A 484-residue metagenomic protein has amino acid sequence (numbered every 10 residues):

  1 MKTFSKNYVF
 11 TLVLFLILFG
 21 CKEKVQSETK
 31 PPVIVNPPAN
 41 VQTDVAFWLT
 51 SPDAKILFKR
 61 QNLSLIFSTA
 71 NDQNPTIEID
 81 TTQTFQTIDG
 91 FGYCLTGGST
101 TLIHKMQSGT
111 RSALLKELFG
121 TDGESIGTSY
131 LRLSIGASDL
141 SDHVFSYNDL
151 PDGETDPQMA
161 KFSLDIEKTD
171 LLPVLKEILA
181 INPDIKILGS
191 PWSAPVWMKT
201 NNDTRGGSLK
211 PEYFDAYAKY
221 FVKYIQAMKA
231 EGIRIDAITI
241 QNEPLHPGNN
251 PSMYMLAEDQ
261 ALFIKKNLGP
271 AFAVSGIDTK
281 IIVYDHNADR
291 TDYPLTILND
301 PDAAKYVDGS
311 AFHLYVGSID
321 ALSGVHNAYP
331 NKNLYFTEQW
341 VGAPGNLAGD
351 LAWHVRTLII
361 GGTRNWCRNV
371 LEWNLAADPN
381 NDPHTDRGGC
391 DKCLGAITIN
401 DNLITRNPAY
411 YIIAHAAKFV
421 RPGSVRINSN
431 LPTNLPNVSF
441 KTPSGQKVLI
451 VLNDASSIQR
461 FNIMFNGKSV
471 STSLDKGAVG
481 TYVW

Functional and structural regions predicted by a protein language model:
I17-G20: C-terminal motif of bacterial Sec signal peptides marking the signal peptidase cleavage site
K22-E28: Bacterial lipoprotein signal-peptidase II cleavage site
F58-I235, K266: N-terminal catalytic cores of secreted or lumenal carbohydrate-active enzymes
Y93, G127, I187, I238 (+5 more regions): Conserved, mostly hydrophobic/aromatic
A216-A237, P244-G342: Active-site neighborhood of glycoside hydrolase catalytic domains
N333-I412, N428-L431: Aromatic/acidic polysaccharide-binding cleft in carbohydrate-active enzymes
K418, S429-N466, G477: Carbohydrate-binding surface patches
D475-W484: C-terminal beta-strand-rich structural cap/linker in extracellular carbohydrate-active enzymes
